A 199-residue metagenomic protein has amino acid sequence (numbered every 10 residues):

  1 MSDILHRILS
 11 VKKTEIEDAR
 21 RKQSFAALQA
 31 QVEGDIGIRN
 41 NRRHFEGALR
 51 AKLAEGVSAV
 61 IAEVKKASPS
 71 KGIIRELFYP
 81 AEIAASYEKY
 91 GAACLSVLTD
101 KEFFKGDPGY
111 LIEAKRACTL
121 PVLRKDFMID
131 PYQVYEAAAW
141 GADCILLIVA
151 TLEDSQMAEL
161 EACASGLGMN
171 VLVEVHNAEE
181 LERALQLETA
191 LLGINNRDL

Functional and structural regions predicted by a protein language model:
S2-R75: An N-cap/entry alpha-helix motif that binds or orients negatively charged groups
I8, A62, Y87, L95 (+3 more regions): Conserved, mostly hydrophobic/aromatic
V11, K65-A67, D100, F127 (+3 more regions): Active-site beta-loop-alpha junctions enriched in small/polar residues
A27-N40, P69-I74, A93-E113, N196-L199: Glycine-rich, proline-tolerant flexible connector loops at the mouths of alpha/beta enzymes
N40-G56, K105-F127, V149, A158-E174: Alpha-helix-loop-beta-strand connector modules within alpha/beta enzyme cores
I61-Y79, L120-I129, N170-E174: Active-site mouth loops of central-metabolism enzymes
G91-A92, A117-L120, A139-I145, S165-M169 (+2 more regions): Glycine-enriched alpha-helix->loop->beta-strand junction motifs that scaffold or abut catalytic
I129-G141, H176-E188: Catalytic cores of alpha/beta
